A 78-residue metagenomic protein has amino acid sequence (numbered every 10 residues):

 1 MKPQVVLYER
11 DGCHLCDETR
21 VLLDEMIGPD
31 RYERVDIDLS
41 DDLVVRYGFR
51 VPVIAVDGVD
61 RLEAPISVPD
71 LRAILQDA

Functional and structural regions predicted by a protein language model:
M1-M26: Local sequence-structure signature of Cys/Sec-based thiol-disulfide redox active-site neighborhoods
D17-R20, V44, V68: Conserved strand-to-helix beginnings and helix N-cap segments that scaffold or border functional pockets
D30-D41: Thiol-based oxidoreductase modules, predominantly thioredoxin-like and allied folds used for disulfide exchange
V45-R50: Thiol/disulfide oxidoreductase modules built on the thioredoxin-like
V51-D60: A short, hydrophobic beta-strand/beta-hairpin element that forms part of a small beta-sheet core
D60, P65-S67: N-terminal, polar/charged subdomain of small-to-medium soluble alpha/beta proteins
Q76-A78: Generic C-terminal helix-cap and adjacent flexible tail
